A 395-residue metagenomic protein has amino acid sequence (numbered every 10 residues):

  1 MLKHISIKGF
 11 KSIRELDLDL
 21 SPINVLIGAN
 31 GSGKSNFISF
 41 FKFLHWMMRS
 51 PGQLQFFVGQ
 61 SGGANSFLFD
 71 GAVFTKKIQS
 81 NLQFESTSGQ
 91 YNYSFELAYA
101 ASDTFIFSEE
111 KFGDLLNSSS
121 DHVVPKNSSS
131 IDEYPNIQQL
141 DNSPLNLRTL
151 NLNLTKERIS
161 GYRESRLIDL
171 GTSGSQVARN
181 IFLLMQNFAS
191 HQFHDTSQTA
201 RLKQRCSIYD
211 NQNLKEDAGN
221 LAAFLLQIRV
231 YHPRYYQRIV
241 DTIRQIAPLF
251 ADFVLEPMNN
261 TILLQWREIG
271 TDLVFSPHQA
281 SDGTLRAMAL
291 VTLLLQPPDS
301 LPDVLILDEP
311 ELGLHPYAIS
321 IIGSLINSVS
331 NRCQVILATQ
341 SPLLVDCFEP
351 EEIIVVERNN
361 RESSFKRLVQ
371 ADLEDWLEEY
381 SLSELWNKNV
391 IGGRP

Functional and structural regions predicted by a protein language model:
M1-R14: N-terminal pre-Walker A segment at the start of P-loop NTPase domains
S21-S61, E110, D217, A287-L293 (+1 more regions): Phosphate-binding glycine-rich loops of NTP-binding sites
S39-I106: Conserved P-loop NTP-binding catalytic core
G89-D241: Electropositive, glycine-dotted interaction segments that contact anionic polymers or phosphate-rich ligands
Q212-P277: Extended helical coiled-coil dimerization/tether regions that scaffold and oligomerize large DNA-maintenance assemblies
T261-L263, E268-T271, P277-L307, Y317-S320 (+1 more regions): GG-anchored amphipathic helix commonly corresponding to the ABC/SMC/Rad50 NBD signature/C-loop
S320-P395: C-terminal lobe/lid and adjacent interdomain/linker elements of RecA-like ASCE P-loop ATPase modules
